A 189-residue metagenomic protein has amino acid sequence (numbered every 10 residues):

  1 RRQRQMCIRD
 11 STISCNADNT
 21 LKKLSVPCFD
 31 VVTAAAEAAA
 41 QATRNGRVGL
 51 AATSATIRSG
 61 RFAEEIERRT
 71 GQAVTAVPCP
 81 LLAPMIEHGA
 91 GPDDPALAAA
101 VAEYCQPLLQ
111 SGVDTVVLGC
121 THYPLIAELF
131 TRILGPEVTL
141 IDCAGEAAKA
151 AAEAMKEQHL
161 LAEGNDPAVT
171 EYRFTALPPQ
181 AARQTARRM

Functional and structural regions predicted by a protein language model:
R1-Q5, R9-M189: Non-catalytic structural scaffold of enzyme domains
